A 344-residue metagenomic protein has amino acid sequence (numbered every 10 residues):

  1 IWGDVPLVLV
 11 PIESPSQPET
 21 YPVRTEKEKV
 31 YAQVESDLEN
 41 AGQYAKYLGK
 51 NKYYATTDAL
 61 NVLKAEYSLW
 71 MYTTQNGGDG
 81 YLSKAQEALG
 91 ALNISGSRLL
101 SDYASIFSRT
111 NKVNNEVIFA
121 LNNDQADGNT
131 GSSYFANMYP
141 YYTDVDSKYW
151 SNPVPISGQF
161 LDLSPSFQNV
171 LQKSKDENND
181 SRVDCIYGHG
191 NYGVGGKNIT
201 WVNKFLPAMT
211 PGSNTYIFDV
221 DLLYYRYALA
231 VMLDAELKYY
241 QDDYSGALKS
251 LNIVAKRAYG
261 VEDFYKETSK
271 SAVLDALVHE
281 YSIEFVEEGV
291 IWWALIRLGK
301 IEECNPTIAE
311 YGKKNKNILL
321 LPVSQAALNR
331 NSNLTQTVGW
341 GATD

Functional and structural regions predicted by a protein language model:
I1-S133, K173-D344: Acidic/polar-rich alpha-helix caps and helix-coil junctions
A126-P155, E288: Acidic-aromatic pocket-rim loops
K148-L163, P306-E310: Short C-terminal domain-edge/linker segments immediately following a structured domain
P155-V170, P322-S324: Helix N-cap / beta->alpha transition motif
